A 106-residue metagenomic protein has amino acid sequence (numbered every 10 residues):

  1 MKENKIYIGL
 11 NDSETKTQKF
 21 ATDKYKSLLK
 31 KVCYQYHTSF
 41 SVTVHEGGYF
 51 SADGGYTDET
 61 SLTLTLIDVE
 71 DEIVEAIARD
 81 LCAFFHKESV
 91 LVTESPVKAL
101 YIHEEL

Functional and structural regions predicted by a protein language model:
M1-L106: Positively charged, small/polar-rich N-terminal and surface patches that mediate targeting and assembly and bind
